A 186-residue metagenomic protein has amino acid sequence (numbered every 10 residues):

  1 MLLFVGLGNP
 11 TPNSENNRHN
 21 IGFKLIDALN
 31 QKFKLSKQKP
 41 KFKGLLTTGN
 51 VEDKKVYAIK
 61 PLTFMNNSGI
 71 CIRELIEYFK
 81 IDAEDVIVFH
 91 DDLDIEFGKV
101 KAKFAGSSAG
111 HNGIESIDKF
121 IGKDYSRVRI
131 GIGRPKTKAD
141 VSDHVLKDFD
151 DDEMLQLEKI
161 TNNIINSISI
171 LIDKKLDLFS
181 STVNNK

Functional and structural regions predicted by a protein language model:
L2-F104, E115-V128, P135-D140, L155-K186: Nucleotide and nucleotide-moiety/phosphate-recognizing core
K101-S107, V145-F149: Short glycine-enriched, charge-decorated loop/helix-capping segments at active-site entrances that position
G110-G113: Hydrophobic alpha-helical segments within soluble ligand-binding/sensing domains
